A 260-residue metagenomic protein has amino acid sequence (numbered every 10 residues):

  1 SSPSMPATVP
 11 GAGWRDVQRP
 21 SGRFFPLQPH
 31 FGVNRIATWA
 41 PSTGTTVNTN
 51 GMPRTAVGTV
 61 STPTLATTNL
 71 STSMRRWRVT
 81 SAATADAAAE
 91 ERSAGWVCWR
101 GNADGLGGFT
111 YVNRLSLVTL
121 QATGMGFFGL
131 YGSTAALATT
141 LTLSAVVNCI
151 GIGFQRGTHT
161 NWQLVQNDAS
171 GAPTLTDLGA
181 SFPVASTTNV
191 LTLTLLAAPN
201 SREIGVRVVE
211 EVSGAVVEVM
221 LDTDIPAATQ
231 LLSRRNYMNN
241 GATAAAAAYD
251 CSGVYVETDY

Functional and structural regions predicted by a protein language model:
S1-F24, T258-Y260: Short, intrinsically disordered N-terminal pre-domain segments
W14, D224-Y260: Ligand-recognition surfaces built from glycine- and aromatic
F31, W39, N113-L115, L130 (+1 more regions): Short hydrophobic/aromatic patches on beta-strands that form ligand-binding or substrate-lining surfaces
T43-R76: Extracellular glycan-recognition surfaces and repeat-rich motifs
V79-W162: Secretory/extracellular carbohydrate-interaction modules and structurally similar beta-sandwich "look-alikes"
Y111-N113, T188-P199, I204-V208: Short tryptophan-centered beta-strand motifs in secreted/extracellular beta-sheet-rich domains of glycan-recognition
Q166-T192: Short, aromatic/His-centered strand-loop micro-motif at the edge of beta-sheets
F182, V209-S233: Short, solvent-exposed beta-strand-to-loop segments that form ligand-recognition rims of beta-rich domains
